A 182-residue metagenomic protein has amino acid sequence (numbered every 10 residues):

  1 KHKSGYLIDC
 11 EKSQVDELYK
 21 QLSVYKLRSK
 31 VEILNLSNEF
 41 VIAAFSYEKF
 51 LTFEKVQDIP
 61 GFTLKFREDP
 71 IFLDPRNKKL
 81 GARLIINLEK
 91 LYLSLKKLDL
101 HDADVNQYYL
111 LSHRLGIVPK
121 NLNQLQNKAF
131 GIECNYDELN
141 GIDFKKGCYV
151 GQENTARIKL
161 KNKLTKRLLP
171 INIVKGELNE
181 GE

Functional and structural regions predicted by a protein language model:
K1-E182: Basic, glycine/lysine-rich polyanion-binding surfaces/domains
